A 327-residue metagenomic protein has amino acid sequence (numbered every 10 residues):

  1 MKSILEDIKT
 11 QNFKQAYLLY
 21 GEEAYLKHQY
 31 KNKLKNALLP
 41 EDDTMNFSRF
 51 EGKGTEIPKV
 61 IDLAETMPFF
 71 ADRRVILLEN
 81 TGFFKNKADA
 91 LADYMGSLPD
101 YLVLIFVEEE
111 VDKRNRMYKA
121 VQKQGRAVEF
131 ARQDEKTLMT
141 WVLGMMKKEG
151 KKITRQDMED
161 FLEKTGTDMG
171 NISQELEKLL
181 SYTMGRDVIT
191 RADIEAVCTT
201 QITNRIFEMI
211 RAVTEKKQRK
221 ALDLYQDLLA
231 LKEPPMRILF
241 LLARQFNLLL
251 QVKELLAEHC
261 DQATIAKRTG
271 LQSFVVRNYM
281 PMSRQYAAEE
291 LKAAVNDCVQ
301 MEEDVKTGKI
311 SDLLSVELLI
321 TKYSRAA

Functional and structural regions predicted by a protein language model:
M1-A327: Conserved beta/loop motifs at nucleotide-recognition and modification sites
